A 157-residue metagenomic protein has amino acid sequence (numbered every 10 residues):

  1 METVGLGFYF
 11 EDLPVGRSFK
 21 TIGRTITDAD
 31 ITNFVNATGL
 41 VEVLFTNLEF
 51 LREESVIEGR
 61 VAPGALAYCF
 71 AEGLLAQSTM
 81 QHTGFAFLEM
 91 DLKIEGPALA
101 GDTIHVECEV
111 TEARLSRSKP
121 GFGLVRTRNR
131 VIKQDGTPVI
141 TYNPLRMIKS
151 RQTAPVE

Functional and structural regions predicted by a protein language model:
M1-E89, R151-E157: Hot-dog-fold acyl-thioester-processing enzymes
M1-P14, I94-E157: HotDog/MaoC-like acyl-thioester-processing domains
